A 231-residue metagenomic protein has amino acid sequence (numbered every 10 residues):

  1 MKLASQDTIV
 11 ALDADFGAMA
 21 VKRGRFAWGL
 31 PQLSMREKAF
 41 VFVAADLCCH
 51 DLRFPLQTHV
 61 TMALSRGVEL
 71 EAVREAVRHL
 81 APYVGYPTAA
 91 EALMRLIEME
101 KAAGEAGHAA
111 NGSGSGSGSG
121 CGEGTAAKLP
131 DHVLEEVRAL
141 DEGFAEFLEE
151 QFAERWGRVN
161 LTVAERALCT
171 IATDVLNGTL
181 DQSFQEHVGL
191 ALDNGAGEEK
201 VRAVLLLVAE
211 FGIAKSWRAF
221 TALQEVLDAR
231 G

Functional and structural regions predicted by a protein language model:
M1-E37, H50, F54-Q57, S65 (+5 more regions): Acidic, glycine/proline-rich low-complexity segments that act as flexible tails and inter-domain linkers
K38-D46, A76-V77, R166-D174, L205: Short, structured motif recognition centered on aromatic/hydrophobic residues
L47-C48, H79-Y86, V175-L176, L207-A214: A short structural micro-motif
H59-E91: Hydrophobic/aromatic-rich structural module bridging two neighboring secondary-structure elements via a short loop
N194, K200-V204: Extended hydrophobic/aromatic segments used for targeting, binding, or gating
